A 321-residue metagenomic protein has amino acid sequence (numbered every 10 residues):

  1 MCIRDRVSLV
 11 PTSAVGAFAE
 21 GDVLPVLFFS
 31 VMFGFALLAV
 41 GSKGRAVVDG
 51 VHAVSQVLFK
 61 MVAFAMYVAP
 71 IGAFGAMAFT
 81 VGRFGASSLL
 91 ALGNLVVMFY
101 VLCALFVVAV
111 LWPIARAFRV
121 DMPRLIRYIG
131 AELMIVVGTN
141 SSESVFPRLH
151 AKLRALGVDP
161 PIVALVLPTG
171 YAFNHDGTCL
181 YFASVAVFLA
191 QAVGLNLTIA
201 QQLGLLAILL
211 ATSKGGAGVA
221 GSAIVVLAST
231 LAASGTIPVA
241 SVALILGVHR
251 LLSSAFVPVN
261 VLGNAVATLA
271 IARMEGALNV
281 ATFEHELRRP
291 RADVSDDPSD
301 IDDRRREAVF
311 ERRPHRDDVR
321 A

Functional and structural regions predicted by a protein language model:
M1-I3: Short, small-residue-biased leader/transition segments that mark boundaries at the very start of proteins
D5-V10, A14, V47-A65, L89-V96 (+7 more regions): Hydrophobic alpha-helical segments of integral membrane proteins, encompassing both true transmembrane helices
G21-P25, V62-Y67, V101-L102, F118-L125 (+4 more regions): Membrane-interfacial loop-to-helix junctions in multi-pass transporters
L24-A36, V68-G75, A109, V226: Hydrophobic mid-bilayer segments of alpha-helices in multi-pass membrane transport proteins, especially secondary
L37-V48, M77-A91, M122, A192-N196: Transmembrane helix-loop junctions in multi-pass membrane proteins
A86-L111: Entry/N-cap segments of selected transmembrane alpha helices and their immediately preceding amphipathic helices
A131-S213, T268, E286, P290: Helix-loop-helix junctions within the multi-pass membrane cores of secondary transporters/permeases
A183-P314, D318-A321: Transmembrane alpha-helical segments and their short flanking loops that form helix-hairpins/helix-helix interfaces
